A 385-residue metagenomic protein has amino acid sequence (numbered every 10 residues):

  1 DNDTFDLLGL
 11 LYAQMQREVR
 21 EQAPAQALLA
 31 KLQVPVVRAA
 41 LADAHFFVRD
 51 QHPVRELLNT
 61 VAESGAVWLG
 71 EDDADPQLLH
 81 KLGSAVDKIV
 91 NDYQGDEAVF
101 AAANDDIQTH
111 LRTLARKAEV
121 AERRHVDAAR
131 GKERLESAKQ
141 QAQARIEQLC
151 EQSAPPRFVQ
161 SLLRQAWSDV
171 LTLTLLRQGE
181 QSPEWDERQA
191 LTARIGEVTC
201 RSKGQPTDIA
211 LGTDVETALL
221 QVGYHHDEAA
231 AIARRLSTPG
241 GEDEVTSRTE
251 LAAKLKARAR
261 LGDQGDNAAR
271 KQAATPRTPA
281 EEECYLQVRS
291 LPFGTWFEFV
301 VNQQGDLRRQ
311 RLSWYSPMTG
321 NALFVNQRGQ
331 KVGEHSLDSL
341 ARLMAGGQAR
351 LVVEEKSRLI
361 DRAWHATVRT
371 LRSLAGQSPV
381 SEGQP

Functional and structural regions predicted by a protein language model:
D1-P385: Extended, low-complexity, amphipathic alpha-helical coiled-coil/linker regions that act as scaffolds and localization
